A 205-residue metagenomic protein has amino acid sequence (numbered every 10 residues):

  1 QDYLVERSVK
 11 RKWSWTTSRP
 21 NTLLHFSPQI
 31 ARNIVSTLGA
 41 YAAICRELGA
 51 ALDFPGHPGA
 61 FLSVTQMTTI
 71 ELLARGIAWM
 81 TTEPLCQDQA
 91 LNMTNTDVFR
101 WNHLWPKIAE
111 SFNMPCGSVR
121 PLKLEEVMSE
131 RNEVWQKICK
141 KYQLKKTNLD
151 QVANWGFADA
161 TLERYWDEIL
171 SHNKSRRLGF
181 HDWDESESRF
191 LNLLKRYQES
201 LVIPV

Functional and structural regions predicted by a protein language model:
Q1-L4, L73: Conserved catalytic Lys-bearing alpha helix of Rossmann-like short-chain dehydrogenase/reductases
Y3-N33: Conserved beta-loop-beta element that borders a ligand/cofactor-binding pocket
L4, S175, W183-L191, R196: Hydrophobic transmembrane alpha-helices of multi-pass solute transporters/permeases
S14-R19, T68, N92-T94: A structural signal for short, well-ordered beta-strand segments and their strand-loop junctions that often border
T16, I30-E47: Active-site-adjacent "lid/gating" segments in soluble enzymes
L23, G39-G59, M114: A short C-terminal helix-loop "cap" of Rossmann-like NAD(P)-dependent dehydrogenase/epimerase domains
N33-T37, G56-T82, D88-Q89, H103: Substrate-positioning beta->alpha
L73-D159, E163-N173, R177, L194-V205: Mid/C-terminal beta-alpha module of Rossmann-like enzyme folds, strongest in SDR-family dehydrogenases/epimerases
